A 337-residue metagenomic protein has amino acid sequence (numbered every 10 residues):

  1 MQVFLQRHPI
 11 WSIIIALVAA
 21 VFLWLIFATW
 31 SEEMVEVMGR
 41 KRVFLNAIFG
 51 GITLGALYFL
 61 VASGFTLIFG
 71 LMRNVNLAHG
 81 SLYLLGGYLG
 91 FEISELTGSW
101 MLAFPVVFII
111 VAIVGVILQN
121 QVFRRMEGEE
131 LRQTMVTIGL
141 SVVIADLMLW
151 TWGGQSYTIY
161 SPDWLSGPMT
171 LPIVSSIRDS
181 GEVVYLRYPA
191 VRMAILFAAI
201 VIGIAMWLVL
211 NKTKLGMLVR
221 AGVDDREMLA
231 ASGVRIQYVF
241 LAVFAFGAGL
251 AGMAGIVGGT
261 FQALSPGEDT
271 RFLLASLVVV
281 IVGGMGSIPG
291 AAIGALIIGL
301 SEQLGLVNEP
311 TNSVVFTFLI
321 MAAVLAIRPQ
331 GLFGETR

Functional and structural regions predicted by a protein language model:
M1-L60, L89, T97-M101, E129-T134 (+2 more regions): Membrane-interfacial amphipathic/re-entrant helices at transmembrane-helix boundaries
M1-T29, D163, D224-A231, R235-Y238 (+1 more regions): Cytosolic-side transmembrane-helix boundaries in multi-pass membrane proteins
F4-R7, Q121, R125-E129, Q133-K212 (+6 more regions): Transmembrane helix-bundle core of multi-pass membrane transporters and related energy-transducing complexes
A28-G50, V75, M206-K214, F240-V282 (+1 more regions): Inter-helical junctions in multi-pass inner-membrane proteins, predominant in energy-converting antiporter-like
F49, F69-I117, Q121, G181-Y185 (+1 more regions): Membrane-embedded helix boundary and interhelical linker motif in transport proteins
L54, D179-L264, I288-I293: Helix-loop-helix "hairpin" substructures at the membrane interface of multi-pass membrane proteins
A56, F65-G86, G128-Q133, L215-L218 (+6 more regions): Short, non-helical or kinked segments that cap or interrupt transmembrane helices
G98-S141, L147, I293-I298, R328-P329: Alpha-helical transmembrane segments within multi-pass membrane transporters and channels
